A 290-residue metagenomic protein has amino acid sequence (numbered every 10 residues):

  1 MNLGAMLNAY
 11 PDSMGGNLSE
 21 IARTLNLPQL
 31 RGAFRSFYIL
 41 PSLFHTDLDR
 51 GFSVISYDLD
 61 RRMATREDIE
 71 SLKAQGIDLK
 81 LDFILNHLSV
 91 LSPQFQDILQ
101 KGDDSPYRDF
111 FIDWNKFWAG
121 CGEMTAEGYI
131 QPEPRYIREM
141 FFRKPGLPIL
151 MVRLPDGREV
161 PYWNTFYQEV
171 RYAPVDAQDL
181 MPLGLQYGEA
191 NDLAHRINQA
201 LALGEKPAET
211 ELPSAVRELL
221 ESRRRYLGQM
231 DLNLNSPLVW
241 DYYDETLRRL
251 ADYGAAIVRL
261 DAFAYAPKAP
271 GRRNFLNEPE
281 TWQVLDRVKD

Functional and structural regions predicted by a protein language model:
M1-N2, L250: Short, surface-exposed loop and linker segments with low hydrophobicity and enrichment for Pro/Ser/Thr
N2-G228, L232-L238, F263-D290: Acidic/aromatic-lined carbohydrate-recognition and catalytic surfaces of CAZymes acting on diverse glycans
Y242-E245: Outer-membrane beta-barrel transmembrane strands
L247-A269: Active-site groove signature of glycoside hydrolases
